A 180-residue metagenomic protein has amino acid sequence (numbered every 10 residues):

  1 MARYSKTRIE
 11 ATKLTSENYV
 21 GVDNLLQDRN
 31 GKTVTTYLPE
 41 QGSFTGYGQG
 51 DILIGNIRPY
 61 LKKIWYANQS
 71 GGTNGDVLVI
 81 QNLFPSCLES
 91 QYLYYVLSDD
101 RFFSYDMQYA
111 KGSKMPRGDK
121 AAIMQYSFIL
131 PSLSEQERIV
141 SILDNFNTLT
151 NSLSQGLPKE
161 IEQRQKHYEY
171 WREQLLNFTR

Functional and structural regions predicted by a protein language model:
M1-R180: Charged, alpha-helix-forming regions
